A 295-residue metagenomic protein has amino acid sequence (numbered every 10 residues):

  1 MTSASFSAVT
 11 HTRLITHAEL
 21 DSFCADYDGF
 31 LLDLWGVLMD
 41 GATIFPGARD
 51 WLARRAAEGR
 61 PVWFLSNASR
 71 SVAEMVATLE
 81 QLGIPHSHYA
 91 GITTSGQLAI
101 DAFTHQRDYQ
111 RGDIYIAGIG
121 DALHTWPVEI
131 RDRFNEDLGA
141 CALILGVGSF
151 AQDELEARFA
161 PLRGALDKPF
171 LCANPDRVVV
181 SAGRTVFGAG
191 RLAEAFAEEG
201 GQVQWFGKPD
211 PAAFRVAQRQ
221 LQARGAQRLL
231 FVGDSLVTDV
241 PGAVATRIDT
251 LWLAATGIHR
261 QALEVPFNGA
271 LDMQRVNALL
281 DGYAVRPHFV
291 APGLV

Functional and structural regions predicted by a protein language model:
T2-L34, M39-A42, R49, A53-A57 (+2 more regions): Asp-based, Mg2+/Mn2+-dependent phosphohydrolase catalytic module
A68-V72: Canonical radical SAM enzyme core domain
T94-G96: Polytopic endomembrane small-metabolite transporters, centered on the Drug/Metabolite Transporter
